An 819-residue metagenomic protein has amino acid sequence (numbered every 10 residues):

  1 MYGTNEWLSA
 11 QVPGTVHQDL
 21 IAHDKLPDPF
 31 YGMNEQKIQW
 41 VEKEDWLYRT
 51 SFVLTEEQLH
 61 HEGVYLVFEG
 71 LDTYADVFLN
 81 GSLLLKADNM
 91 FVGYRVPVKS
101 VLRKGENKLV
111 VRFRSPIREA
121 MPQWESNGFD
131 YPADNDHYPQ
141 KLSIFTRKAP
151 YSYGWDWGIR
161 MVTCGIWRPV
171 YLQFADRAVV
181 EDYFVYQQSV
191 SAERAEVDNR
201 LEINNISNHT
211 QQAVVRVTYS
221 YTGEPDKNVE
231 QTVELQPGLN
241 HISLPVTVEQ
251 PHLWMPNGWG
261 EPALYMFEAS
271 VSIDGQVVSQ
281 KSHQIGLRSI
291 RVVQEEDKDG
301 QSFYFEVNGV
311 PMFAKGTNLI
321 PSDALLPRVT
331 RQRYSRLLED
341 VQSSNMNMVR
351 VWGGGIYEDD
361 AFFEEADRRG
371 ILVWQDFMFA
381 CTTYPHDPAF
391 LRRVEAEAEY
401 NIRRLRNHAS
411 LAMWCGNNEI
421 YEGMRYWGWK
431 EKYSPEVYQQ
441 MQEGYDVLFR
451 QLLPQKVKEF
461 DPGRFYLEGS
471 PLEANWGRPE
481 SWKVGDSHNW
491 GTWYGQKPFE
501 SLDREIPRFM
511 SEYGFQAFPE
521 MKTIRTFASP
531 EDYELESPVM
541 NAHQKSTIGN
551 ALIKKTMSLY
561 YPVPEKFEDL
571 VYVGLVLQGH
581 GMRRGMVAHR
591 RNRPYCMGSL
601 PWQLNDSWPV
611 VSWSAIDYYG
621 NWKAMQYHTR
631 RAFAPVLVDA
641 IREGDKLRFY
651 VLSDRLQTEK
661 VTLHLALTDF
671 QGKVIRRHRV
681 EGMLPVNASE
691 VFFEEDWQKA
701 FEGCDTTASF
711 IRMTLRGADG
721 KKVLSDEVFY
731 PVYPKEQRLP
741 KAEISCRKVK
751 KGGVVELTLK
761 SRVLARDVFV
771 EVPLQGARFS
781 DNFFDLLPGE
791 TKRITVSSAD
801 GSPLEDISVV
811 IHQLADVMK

Functional and structural regions predicted by a protein language model:
M1-M348, R591-N592, C596, N621 (+1 more regions): Secreted/periplasmic carbohydrate-active enzymes, especially glycoside hydrolases
G3-Q11, T15, Y151, G158-G165 (+8 more regions): Substrate-binding clefts and catalytic carboxylate motifs of secreted carbohydrate-active enzymes
M90, D156-I159, P256, N318-R331 (+5 more regions): The substrate-binding groove and active-site-proximal loops of carbohydrate-active enzymes, especially glycoside
E106, M312, S344-V349, D367-L372 (+3 more regions): Loop/turn elements at helix/coil->beta-strand transitions in domains of secreted/extracellular proteins
K315-T317, V349-V351, V373-Q375, G416 (+3 more regions): Hydrophobic faces of well-ordered beta-strands that scaffold small-molecule active sites in alpha/beta enzyme cores
D340-V341, A366, L405, H589: Generic structural signal for hydrophobic
M348-V394, P479-Q496: Aromatic-lined substrate-binding rim segments of carbohydrate-active enzymes
R368, Y384-G477: Active-site neighborhood of glycoside hydrolase catalytic domains
